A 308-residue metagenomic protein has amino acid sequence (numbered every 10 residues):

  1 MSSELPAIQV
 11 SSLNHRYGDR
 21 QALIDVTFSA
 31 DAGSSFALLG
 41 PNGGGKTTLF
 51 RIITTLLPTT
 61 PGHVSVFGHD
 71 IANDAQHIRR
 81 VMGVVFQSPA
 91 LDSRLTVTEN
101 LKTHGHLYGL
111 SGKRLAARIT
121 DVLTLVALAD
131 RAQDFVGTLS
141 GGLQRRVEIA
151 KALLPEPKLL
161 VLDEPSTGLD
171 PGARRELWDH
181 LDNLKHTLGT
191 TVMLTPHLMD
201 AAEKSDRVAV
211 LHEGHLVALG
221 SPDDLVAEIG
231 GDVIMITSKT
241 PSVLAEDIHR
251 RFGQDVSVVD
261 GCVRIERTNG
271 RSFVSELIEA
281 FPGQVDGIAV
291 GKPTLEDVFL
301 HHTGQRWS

Functional and structural regions predicted by a protein language model:
K102, H106, K113-R131: Conserved ABC ATPase "signature" region
E156: Conserved catalytic motifs of ABC-family nucleotide-binding domains
L160-D163: Catalytic Walker B motif of ABC-type/P-loop ATPase nucleotide-binding domains
R175-L188: Helical segment within the ABC ATPase nucleotide-binding domain
L219-G220: ABC ATPase "signature
G231-W307: Short, charged/small-residue-rich alpha-helical element at the C-terminal edge of ABC transporter nucleotide-binding
